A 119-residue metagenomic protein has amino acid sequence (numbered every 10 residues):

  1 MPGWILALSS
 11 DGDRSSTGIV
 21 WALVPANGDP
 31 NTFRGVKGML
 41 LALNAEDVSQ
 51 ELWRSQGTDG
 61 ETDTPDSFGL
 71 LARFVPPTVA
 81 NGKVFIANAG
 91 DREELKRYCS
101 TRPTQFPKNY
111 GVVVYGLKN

Functional and structural regions predicted by a protein language model:
M1-N119: Extracytoplasmic/lumenal domain signature
